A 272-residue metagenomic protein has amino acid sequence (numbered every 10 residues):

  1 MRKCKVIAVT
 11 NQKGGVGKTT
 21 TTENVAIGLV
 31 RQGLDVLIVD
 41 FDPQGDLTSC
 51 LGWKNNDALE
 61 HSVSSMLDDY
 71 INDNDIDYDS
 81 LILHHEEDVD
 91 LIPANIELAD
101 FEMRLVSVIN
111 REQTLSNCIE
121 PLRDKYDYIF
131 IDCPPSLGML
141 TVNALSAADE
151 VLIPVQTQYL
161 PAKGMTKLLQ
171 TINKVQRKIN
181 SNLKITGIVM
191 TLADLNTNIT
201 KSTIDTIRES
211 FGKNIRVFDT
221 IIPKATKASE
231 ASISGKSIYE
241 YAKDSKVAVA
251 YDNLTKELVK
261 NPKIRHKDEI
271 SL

Functional and structural regions predicted by a protein language model:
M1-L272: P-loop NTP-binding core
